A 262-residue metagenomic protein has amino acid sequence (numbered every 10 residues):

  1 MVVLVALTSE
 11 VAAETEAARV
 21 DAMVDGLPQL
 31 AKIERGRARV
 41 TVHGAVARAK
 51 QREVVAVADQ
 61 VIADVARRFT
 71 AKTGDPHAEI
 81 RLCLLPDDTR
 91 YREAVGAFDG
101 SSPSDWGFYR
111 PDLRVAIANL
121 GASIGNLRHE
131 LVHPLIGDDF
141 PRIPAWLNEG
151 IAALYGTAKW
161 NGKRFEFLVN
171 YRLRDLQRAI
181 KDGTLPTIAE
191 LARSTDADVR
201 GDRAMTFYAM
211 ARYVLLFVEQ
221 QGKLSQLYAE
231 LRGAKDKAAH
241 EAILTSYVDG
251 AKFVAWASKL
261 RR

Functional and structural regions predicted by a protein language model:
M1-A13: Sec-dependent N-terminal signal peptides of Gram-negative exported proteins
L4-A6, V57, L131, Y213: Bulky hydrophobic/aromatic packing residues
A13-V20: Cleaved targeting-peptide boundary
V20, A94, G100-N119, D139-R262: Acidic/His/Gly-enriched intrinsically disordered linker/tail segments that often contain short helix/coil "MoRF-like"
V20-P144, A238-L244: Juxtacatalytic substrate-recognition/specificity segment
